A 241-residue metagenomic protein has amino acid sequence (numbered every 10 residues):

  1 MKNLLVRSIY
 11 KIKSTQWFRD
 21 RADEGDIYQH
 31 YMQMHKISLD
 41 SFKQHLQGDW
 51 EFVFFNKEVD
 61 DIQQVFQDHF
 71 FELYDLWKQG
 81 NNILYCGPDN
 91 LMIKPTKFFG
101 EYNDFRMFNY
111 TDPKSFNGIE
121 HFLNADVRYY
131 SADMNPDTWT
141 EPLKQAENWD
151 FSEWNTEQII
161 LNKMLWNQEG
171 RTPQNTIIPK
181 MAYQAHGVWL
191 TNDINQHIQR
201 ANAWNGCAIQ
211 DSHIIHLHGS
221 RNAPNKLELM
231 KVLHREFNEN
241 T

Functional and structural regions predicted by a protein language model:
M1-Q79, N222, H234-T241: N-terminal anchoring/stem segment of glycosyltransferases
K13-Q16, D61-I62, M92-P95, G100 (+4 more regions): Short catalytic/ligand-binding loop motif for oxyanion handling, primarily in non-cytosolic enzymes, centered on
M32-L39, F66, H121, N135 (+2 more regions): A structural signal for well-ordered alpha-helical scaffolds and beta->alpha junctions
K36-K43, L73-Y74, T96-F99, L161-N162 (+1 more regions): Short amphipathic alpha-helical segments and helix-helix/interface helices
E51-V53, I83, R128, I160: Structured N-terminal alpha/beta-domain signature that marks small ligand/cofactor-binding or signaling modules
V53-K57, F108, K180: Conserved beta-strand termini and adjacent loop/short-helix elements that scaffold enzyme active sites in alpha/beta
F66-F122, R128-D137: GT-A fold catalytic core of metal-dependent nucleotide-sugar glycosyltransferases, centered on the diacidic
V127-N240: Catalytic core and acceptor-binding pocket of nucleotide-sugar-dependent glycosyltransferases
